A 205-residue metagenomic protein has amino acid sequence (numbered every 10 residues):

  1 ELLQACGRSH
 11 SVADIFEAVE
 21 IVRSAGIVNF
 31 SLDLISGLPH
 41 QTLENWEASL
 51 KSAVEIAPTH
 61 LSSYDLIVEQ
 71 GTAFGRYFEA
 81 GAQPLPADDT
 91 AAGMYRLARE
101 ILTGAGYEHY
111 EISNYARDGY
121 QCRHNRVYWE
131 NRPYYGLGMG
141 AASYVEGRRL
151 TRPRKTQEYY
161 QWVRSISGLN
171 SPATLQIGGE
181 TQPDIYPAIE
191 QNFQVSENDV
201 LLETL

Functional and structural regions predicted by a protein language model:
E1-L205: C-terminal scaffold of the Radical SAM
